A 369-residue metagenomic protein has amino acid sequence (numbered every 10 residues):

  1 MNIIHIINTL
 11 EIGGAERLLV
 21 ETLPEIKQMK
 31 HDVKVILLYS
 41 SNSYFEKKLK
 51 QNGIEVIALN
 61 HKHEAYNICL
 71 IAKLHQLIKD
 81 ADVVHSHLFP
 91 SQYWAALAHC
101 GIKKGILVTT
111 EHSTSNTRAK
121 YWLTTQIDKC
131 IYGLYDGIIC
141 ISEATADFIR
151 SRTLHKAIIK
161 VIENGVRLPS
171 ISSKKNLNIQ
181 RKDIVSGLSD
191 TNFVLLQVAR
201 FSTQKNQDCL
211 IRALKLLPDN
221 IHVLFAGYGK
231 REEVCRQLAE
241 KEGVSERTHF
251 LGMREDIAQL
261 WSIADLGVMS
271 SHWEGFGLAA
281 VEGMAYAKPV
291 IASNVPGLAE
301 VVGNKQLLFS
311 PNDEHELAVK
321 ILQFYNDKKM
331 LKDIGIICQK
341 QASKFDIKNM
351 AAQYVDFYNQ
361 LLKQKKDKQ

Functional and structural regions predicted by a protein language model:
H5-N67, R150, K230-R231: N-terminal strand-loop element at the rim of the active site of nucleotide-sugar-dependent glycosyltransferases
G13-P24, F193-L216, K230-Q237, H315: A conserved mid-protein helix/loop that constitutes part of the nucleotide-sugar donor-binding site
L37, P289-A292: Short hydrophobic beta-strand element within catalytic cores of glycosyltransferases and related nucleotide-activated
I78, V108-D136: A conserved, positively charged/aromatic
S86-W94, E111: Short His-centered aromatic/hydrophobic patch
Y135-K160, V166-S170: A short, active-site helix/loop in glycosyltransferases that binds the activated sugar's phosphate group
M253, H272: Aromatic "clamp/platform" in nucleotide-sugar-dependent glycosyltransferases that forms part of the donor/acceptor
A292, N304-E314, Q323-K328: Conserved acidic donor-binding segment of nucleotide-sugar-dependent glycosyltransferases
